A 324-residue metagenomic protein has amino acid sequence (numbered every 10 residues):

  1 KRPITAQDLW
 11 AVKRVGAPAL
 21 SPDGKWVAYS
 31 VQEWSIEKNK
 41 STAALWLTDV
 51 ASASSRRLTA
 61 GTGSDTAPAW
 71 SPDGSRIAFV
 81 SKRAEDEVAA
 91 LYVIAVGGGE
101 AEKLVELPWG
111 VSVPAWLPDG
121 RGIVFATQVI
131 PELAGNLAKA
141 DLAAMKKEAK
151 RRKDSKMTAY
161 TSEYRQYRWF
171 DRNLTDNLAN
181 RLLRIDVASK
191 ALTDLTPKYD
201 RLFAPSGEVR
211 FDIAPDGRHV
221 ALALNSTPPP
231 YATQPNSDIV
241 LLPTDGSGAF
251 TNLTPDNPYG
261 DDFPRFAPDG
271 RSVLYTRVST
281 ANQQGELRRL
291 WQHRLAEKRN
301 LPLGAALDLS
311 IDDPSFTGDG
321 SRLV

Functional and structural regions predicted by a protein language model:
K1-Q32, N39: Mature N-terminal segment immediately following signal peptide/propeptide cleavage in secreted/periplasmic
R14-P18, I130, E208-I213: Signature of short aromatic-glycine-proline-rich micro-motifs recurring in repeat-based ectodomains
P18-S21, Y29, A43-D49, S54-S55: Glycine/alanine-rich phosphate-binding loops at beta-alpha junctions
G24-V27, G74-A78, I123-V124, G217-A221 (+2 more regions): Hydrophobic beta-strand positions that form the internal "hydrophobic ladder" of WD40/Gbeta-like beta-propeller blades
V31-A44, T59-D65, V80-Y92, E100 (+9 more regions): A flexible loop/linker signature enriched in serine peptidases of the S9 family
D49-A53, A95-G99, D186-K190, P243-S247 (+1 more regions): Short loop/turn segments that connect beta-strands within beta-propeller blades
